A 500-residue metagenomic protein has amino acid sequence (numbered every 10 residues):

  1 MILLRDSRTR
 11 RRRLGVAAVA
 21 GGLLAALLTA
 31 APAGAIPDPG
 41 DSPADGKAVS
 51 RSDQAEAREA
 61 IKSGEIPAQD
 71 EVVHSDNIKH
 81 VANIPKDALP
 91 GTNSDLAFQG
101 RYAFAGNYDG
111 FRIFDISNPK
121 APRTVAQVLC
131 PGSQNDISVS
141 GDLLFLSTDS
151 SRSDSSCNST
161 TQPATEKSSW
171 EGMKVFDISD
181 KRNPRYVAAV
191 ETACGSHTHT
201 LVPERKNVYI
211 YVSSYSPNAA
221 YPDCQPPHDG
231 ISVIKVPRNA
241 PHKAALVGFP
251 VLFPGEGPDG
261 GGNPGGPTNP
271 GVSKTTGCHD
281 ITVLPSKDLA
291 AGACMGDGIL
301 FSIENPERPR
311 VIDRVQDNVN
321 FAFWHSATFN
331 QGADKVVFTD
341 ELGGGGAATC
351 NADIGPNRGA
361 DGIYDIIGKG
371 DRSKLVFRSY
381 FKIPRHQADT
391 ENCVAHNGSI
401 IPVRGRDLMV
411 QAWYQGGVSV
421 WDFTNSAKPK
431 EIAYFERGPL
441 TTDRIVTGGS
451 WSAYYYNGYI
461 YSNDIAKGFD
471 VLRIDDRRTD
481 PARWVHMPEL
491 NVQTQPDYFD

Functional and structural regions predicted by a protein language model:
M1-R11: N-terminal secretory signal peptides that target proteins for export/translocation
I2-L4, V16-D500: Feature marking well-ordered beta-strand scaffolds used for ligand recognition
